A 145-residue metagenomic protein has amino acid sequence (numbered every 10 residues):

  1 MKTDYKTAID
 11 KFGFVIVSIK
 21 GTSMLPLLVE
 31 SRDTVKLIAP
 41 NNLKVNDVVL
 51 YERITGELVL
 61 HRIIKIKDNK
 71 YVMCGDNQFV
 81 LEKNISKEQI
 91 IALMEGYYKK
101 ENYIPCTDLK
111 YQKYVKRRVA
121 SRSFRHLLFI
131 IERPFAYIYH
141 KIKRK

Functional and structural regions predicted by a protein language model:
M1-K145: Extended hydrophobic leader/signal-anchor segments used for secretion and membrane insertion
